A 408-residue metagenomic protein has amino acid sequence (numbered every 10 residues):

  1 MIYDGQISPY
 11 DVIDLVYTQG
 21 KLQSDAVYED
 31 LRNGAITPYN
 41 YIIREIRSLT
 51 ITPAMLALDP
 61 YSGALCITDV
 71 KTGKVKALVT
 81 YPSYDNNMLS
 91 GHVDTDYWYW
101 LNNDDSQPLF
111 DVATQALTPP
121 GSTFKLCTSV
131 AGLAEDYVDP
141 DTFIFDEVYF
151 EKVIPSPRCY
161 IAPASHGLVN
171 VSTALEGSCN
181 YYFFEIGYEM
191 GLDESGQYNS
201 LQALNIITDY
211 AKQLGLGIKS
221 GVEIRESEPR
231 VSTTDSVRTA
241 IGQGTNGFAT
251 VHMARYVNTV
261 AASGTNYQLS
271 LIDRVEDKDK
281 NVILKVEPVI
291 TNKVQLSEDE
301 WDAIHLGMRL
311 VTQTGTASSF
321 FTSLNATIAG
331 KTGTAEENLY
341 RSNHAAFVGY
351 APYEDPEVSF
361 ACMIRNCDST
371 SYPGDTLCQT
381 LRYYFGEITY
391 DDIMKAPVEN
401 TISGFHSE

Functional and structural regions predicted by a protein language model:
M1-I42, I46, P53-R365, S407-E408: Beta-lactam-recognizing serine transpeptidase/beta-lactamase-like catalytic domain environment
M253, S369-C378: Short, charged, low-complexity patches
N281-I283, V289, T376-E408: Short, gly/Ser/Thr-rich active-site loops of penicillin-recognizing serine hydrolases
